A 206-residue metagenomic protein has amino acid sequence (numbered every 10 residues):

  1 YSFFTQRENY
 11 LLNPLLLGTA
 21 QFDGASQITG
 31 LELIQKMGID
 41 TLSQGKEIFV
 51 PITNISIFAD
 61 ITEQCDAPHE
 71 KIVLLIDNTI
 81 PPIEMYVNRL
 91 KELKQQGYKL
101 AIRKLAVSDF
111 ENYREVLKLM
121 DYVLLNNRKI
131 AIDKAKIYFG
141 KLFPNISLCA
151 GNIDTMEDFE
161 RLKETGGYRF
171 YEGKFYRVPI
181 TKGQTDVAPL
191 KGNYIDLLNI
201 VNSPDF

Functional and structural regions predicted by a protein language model:
Y1-K71, N78-N88, E92, N199-F206: Bacterial c-di-GMP phosphodiesterase EAL domain
Q6, T53, I130-D133, P179-T181: General structural signal for secondary-structure boundaries
G18, I34, I146, T181-T185: Generic preference for well-ordered secondary structure
M37-I39, D158, A188: Short, well-ordered helical secondary-structure segments
D66-R177: The catalytic core of metal-dependent phosphodiesterases that act on cyclic dinucleotides
E164, K174-F206: Conserved alpha-helical "signature site" that marks functionally important helical segments or helix/loop junctions
